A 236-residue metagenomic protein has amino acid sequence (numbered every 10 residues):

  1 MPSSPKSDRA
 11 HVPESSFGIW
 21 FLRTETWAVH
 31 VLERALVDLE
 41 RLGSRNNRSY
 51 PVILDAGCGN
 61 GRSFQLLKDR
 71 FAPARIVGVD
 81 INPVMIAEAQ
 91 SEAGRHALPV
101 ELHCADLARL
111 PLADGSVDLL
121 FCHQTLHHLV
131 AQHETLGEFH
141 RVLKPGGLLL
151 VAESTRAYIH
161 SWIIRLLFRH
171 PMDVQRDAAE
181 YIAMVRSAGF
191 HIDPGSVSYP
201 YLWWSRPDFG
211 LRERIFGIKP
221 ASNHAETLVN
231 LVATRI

Functional and structural regions predicted by a protein language model:
M1-N47, L66: Conserved class I S-adenosyl-L-methionine
E14-G18, H96, D193-I236: A C-terminal cap/extension of S-adenosyl-L-methionine-dependent methyltransferases that defines the acceptor-substrate
R62-R109: Class I SAM-dependent methyltransferase SAM/SAH-binding core
A108-L119: A short acidic, Gly/Pro-enriched loop at the edge of an enzyme's catalytic core that lines a small-molecule cofactor
H133-P145: A short glycine-rich, Lys/Arg-flanked "PGG" loop and its adjoining helix->strand segment in the class I
G147-E153: Conserved beta-strand signature within the Rossmann-like core of class I S-adenosyl-L-methionine
T155-P171: Short, glycine-/aromatic-enriched active-site segment of Class I SAM-dependent methyltransferases
V174-G189: Short alpha-helix
